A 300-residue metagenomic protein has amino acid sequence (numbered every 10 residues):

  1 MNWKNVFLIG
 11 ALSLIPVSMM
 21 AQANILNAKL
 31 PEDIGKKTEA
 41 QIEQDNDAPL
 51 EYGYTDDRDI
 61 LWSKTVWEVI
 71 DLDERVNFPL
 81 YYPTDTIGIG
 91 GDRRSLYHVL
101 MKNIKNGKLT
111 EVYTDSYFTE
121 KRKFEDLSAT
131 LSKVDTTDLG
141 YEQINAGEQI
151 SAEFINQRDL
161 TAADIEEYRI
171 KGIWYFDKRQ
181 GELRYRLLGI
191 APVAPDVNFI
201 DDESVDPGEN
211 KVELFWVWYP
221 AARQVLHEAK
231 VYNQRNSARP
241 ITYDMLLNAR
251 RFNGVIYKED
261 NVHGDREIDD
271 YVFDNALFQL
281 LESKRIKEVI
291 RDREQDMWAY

Functional and structural regions predicted by a protein language model:
M1-L30: Bacterial Sec-dependent N-terminal signal peptides
Q22-K178, Y219-Y300: A domain-level signal for the mature, folded cores of soluble proteins
D159-L160, D177-R184, D206-E209: A general structural signal for short secondary-structure junctions and capping/turn motifs
A163-I165, Y185-L187, V212-L214: Extracytoplasmic
E182, L187-D206: Extended serine/threonine-enriched, polar tracts that run as long, contiguous segments within proteins
G208-Q224: A short, surface-exposed beta-strand/turn
